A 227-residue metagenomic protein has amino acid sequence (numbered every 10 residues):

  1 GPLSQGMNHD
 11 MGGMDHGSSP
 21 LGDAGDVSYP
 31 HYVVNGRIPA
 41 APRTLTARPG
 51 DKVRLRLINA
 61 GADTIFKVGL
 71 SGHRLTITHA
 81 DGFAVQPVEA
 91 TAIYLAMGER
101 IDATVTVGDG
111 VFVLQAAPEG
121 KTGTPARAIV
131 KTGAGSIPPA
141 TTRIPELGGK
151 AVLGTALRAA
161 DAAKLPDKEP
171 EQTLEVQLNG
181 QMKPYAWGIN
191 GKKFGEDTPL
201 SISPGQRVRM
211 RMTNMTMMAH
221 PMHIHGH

Functional and structural regions predicted by a protein language model:
G1, I65-K67, T78, Y185-A186: Short helix/loop capping segments that flank catalytic or ligand/cofactor-binding pockets
G1-D51, I58, N179-Q181: Acidic-aromatic/histidine active-site loop/patch
G1-N8, F83-R209, T216-A219: Extended terminal and domain-junction accessory segments
R48, I58, V68-G69, L95-A96 (+1 more regions): Low-complexity, polar/charged sequence tracts that form flexible coils or short amphipathic helices and often embed
D51-L55, Q206-V208: Structural beta-strand segments of beta-rich domains
L57-G61, M212-T216: Asparagine-centered strand-capping/turn motif at beta-strand->loop junctions
A60-T76, H223-H227: Short acidic, flexible loop segments centered on an aromatic residue
R74-V85: Short aromatic-acidic-glycine turn motif
